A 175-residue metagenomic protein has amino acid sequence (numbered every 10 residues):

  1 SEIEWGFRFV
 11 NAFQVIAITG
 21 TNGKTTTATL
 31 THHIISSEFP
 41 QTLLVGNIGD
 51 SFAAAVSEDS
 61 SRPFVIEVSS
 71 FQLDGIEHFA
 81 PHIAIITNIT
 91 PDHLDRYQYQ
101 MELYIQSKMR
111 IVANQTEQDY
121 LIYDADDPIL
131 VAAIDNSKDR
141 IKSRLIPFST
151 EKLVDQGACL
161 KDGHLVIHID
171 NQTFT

Functional and structural regions predicted by a protein language model:
E2-A125, I129-S143, C159-L160, I167-I169: Phosphate-binding loop of NTP-binding sites
T150-L153: Active-site glycine/GP-rich loop and adjacent strand/helix microenvironment that borders small-molecule binding pockets
D155-G157: Short, surface-exposed linear segments at secondary-structure transitions and domain or protein termini
